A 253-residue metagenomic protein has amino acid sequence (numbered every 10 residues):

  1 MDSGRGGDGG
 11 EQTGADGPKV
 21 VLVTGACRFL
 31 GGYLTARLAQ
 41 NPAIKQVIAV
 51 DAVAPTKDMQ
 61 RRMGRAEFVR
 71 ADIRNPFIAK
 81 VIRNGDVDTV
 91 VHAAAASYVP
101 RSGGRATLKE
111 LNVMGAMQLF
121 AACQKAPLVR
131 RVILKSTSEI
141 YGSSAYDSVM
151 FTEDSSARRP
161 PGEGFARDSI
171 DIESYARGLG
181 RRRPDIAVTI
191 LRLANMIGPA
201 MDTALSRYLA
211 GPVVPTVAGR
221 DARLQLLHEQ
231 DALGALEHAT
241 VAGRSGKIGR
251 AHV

Functional and structural regions predicted by a protein language model:
P18-A43: N-terminal Rossmann NAD(P)H-binding glycine-rich loop of SDR-like oxidoreductase domains
R70-M114, A122-K125, S143, G243: NAD(P)H-binding glycine-rich loop region in Rossmannoid oxidoreductase-like domains and their noncatalytic homologs
T107-Q118, R167-D168, L227: Glycine-rich NAD(P)-binding loop of the Rossmann-fold in SDR/ketoreductase-type enzymes
M117-F165: Conserved Rossmann-fold NAD(P)-dependent oxidoreductase catalytic core, especially the SDR/UDP-sugar
P160-T189: Active-site Tyr-X1-5-Lys
P161-A166, R192-D202, A218-E229: Glycine-rich "substrate-gating" loop/helix at the edge of Rossmann-like oxidoreductase active sites
S206-V214, A222-A251: Alpha-helical substrate-binding/gating segment
